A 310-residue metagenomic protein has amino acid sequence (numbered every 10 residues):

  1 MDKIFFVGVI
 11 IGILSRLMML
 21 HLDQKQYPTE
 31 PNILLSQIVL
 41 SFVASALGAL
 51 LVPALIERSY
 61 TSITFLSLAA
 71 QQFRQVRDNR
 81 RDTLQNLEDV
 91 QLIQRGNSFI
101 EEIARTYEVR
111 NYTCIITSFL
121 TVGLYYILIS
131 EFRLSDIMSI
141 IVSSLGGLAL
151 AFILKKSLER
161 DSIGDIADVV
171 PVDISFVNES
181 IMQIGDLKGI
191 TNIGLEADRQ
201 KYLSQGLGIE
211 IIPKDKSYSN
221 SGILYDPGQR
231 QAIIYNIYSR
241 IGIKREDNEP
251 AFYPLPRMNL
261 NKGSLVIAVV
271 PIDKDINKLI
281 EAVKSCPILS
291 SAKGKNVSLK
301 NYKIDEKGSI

Functional and structural regions predicted by a protein language model:
M1-R58, S62: Membrane-anchoring hydrophobic segments
I13-M19, L66-D78, S144-K155: Alpha-helical transmembrane segments and their membrane-interface exit regions
L35-L40, I103-I116: Select subsegments of transmembrane alpha-helices in polytopic membrane proteins, especially boundary-proximal
I63, C114-I140: Alpha-helical transmembrane segments and their membrane-interface junctions in multi-pass membrane proteins
N79-L92, E159-V169: A cytosolic-side transmembrane-helix exit/cap motif
E88-T106: Short membrane-interface loop/juxtamembrane segments of multi-pass integral membrane proteins
I129, R133-L134, M138-L279: Long, charge-rich C-terminal accessory regions
R257-I310: Long, non-transmembrane cytosolic or organellar matrix-exposed soluble domains/tails of integral membrane proteins
